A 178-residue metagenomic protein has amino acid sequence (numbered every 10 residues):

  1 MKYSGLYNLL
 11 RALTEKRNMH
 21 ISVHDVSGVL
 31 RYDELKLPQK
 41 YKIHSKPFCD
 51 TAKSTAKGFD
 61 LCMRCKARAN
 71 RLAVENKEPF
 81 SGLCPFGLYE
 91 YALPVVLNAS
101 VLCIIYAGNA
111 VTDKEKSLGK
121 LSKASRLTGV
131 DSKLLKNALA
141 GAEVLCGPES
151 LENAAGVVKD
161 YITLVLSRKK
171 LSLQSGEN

Functional and structural regions predicted by a protein language model:
M1-K16, C103-N178: Juxtadomain coupling helices with adjacent low-complexity linkers
Y7-L88: Structured interaction and signal-relay segments at domain junctions
S22-H24, S81, P94, C103-Y106: A structural signal for short, well-ordered beta-strand segments and their strand-loop junctions that often border
G28-L30, S100, T112: Generic "edge-of-domain/loop-turn" microfeature
L30-E34, E90, P94, K123-R126 (+1 more regions): Short, surface-exposed, charged/polar-biased interaction segments
Q39-K40, N98, K120-S122: Short, charged/polar low-complexity linear motifs in solvent-exposed/disordered segments
P85, E90-V101, N109-A110: A short, hydrophobic, proline-anchored segment that marks a local hinge/packing element in signaling and regulatory
